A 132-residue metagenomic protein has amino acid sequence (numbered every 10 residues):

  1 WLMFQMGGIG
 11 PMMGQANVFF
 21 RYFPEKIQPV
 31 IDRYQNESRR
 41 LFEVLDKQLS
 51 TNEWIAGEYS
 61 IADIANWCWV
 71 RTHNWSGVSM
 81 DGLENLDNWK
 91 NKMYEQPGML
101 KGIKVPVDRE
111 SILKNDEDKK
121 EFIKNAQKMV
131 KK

Functional and structural regions predicted by a protein language model:
L2: Active-site cradle of extracellular carbohydrate-active enzymes
Q5-G98, G102: GST-like fold's C-terminal all-alpha helical module
P106-K132: Acidic/histidine-enriched, glycine/proline-rich intrinsically disordered or flexible terminal extensions
